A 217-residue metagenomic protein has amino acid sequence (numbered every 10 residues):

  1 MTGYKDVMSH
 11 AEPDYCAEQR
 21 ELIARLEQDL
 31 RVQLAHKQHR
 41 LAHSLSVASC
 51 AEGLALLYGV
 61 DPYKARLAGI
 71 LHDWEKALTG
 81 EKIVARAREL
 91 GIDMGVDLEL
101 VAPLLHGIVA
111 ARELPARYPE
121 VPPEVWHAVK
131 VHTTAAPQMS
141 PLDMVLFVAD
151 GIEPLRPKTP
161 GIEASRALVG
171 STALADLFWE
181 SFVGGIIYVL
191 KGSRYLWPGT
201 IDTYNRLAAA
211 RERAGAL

Functional and structural regions predicted by a protein language model:
T2-H36: Generic N-terminal amphipathic, Lys/Arg-enriched alpha-helix
E12-Q19, S171, A175, S193: Intrinsic-disorder-associated interaction segments
Q28-L34, H43, E52, L56-W179: Divalent metal-dependent catalytic cores for phosphoryl transfer on phosphate-bearing substrates
F182-G185: C-terminal beta-signal and terminal closure region of outer-membrane beta-barrel proteins
I187-L217: Charged phosphate-binding loop/patch that engages nucleotide di/tri-phosphates or the phosphate backbone of nucleic
